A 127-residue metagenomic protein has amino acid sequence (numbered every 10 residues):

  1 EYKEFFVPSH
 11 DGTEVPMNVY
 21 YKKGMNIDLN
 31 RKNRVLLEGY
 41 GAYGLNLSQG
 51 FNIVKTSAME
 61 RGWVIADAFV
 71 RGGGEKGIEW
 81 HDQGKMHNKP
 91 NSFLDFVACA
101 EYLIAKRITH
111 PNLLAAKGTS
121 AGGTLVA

Functional and structural regions predicted by a protein language model:
E1-T119, L125: Cap/lid segment of the alpha/beta-hydrolase catalytic domain
